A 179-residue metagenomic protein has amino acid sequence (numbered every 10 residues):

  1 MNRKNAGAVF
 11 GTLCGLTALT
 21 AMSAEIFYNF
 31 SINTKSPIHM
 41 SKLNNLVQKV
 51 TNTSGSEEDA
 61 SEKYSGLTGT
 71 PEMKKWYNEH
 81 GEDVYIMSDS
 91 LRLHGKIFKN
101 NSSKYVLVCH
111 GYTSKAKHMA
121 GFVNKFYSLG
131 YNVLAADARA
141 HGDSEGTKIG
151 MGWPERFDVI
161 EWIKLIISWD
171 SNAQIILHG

Functional and structural regions predicted by a protein language model:
G11-I86: An N-terminal hydrophobic leader/cap segment in hydrolases
D83-F98: A short loop-to-beta-strand scaffold at the N-terminal edge of the catalytic core in hydrolase folds
S90-L91, Y131, I175: Soluble catalytic regions of membrane-associated enzymes that act on cell-envelope and secretory-pathway components
S103-G111: Short beta-strand element of the alpha/beta-hydrolase
K104-Y105, Q174-I176: Structural motif
G111-G121, V133: Serine-hydrolase catalytic-loop signature spanning alpha/beta hydrolases and amidase-signature enzymes
H118, I149-D170, I176: Alpha/beta-hydrolase active-site loop
V123-E145: Conserved alpha/beta-hydrolase
